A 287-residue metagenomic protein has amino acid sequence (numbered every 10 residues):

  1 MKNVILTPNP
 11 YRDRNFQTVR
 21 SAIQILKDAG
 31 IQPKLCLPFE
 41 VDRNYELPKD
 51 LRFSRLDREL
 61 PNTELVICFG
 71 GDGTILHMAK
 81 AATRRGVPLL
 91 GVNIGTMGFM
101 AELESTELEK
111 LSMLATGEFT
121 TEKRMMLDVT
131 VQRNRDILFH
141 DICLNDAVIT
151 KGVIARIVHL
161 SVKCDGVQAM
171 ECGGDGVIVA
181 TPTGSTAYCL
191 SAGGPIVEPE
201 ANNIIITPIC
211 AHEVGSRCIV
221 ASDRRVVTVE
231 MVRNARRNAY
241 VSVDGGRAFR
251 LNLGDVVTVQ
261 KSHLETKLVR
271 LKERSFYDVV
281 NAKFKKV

Functional and structural regions predicted by a protein language model:
M1-L65, T106-E122, V131-D141: ATP/NTP phosphate-donor binding region
Y11, D72-T74, M97, T183-S185: Short glycine-rich anion-binding loops that position phosphate/pyrophosphate groups of nucleotides and phosphorylated
N15-F16, G73-M78, T186-S191: Short glycine/serine/threonine-rich phosphate/pyrophosphate-binding segments that cradle anionic phosphate groups
C68-D72, K80-A81: N-terminal glycine-rich "phosphate-gripper" loop used for MgATP/nucleotide binding and carboxylate activation
R85-L103: Short, acidic/small-residue loops that bind anionic groups at enzyme active sites
M97-D175: Catalytic core of DAGKc-family lipid kinases
C143, I149, I154, D165-Q168 (+1 more regions): ATP/nucleoside-binding phosphotransfer catalytic cores, i.e., glycine-rich phosphate-binding loops
M170-D175, V179-G215: Gly/Ser/Thr-rich active-site loops/lids in small-molecule metabolic enzymes that frequently grip phosphoryl groups
